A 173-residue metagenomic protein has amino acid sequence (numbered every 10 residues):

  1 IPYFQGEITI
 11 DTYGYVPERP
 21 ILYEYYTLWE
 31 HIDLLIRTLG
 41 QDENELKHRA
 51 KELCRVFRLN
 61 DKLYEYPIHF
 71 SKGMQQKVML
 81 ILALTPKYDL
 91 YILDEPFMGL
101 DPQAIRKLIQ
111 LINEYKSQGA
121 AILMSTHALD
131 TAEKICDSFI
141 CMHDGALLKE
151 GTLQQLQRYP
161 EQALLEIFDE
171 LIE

Functional and structural regions predicted by a protein language model:
D33, R37, E45-K62: Conserved ABC ATPase "signature" region
Y66-G73: Conserved ABC ATPase signature
Y91-E95: Catalytic Walker B motif of ABC-type/P-loop ATPase nucleotide-binding domains
P102-A104: Helix N-cap at the start of a conserved alpha-helix in ABC-type nucleotide-binding domains
T126-H127: H-loop/switch region of ABC-family ATPase nucleotide-binding domains
A132-K134: A short, surface-exposed alpha-helical micro-motif characterized by mixed small hydrophobic and charged/polar residues
